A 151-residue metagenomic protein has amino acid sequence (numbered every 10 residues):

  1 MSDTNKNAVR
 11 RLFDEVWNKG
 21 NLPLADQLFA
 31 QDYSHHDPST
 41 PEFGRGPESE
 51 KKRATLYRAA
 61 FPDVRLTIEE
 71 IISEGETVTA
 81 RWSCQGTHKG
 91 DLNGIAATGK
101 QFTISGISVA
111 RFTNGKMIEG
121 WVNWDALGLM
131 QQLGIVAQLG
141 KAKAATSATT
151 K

Functional and structural regions predicted by a protein language model:
M1-K151: C-terminal and inter-domain tail/linker signature
